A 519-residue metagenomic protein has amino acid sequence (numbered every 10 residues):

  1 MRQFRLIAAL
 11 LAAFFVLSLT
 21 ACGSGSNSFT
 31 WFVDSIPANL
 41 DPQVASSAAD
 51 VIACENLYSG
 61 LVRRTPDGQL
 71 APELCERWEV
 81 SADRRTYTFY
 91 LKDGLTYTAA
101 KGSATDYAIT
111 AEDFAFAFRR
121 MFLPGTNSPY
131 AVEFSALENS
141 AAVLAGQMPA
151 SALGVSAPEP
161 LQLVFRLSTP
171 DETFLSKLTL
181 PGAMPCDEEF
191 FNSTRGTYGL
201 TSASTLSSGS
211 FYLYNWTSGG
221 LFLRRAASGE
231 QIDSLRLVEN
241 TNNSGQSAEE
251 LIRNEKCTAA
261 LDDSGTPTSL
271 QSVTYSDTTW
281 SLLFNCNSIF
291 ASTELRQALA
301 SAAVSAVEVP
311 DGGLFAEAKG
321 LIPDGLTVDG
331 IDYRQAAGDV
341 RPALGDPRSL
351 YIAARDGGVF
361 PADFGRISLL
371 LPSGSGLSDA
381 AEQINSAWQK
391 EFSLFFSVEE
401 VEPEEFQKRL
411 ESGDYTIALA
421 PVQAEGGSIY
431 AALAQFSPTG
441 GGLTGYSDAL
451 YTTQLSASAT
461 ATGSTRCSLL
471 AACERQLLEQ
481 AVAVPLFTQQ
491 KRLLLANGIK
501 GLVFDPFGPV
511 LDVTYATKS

Functional and structural regions predicted by a protein language model:
F32-A82, T126, L206: N-terminal lobe/hinge region of extracytoplasmic solute-binding protein
R77-E133, A291: Aromatic- and charge-enriched surface segment that lines or borders ligand/interaction sites
E112-F114, V164, D277-V328, G365-S375 (+1 more regions): Alpha-helical secondary-structure segments
A150-A152, E159-Q162, R166-E239: Gly/Pro-rich hinge or "lid" segments in bacterial periplasmic/extracellular proteins
Y214-F222, D233-N287, V309-P310: Extracellular/periplasmic solute-recognition and catalytic clefts
G313-D356, S375-S378: Structural transition elements
L394-F406, A431-N497, S519: Extracytoplasmic/peripheral linker and loop segments enriched in polar/acidic and small residues with frequent Thr/Pro
L493-S519: Long beta-strand-rich cores associated with HINT superfamily self-processing modules
